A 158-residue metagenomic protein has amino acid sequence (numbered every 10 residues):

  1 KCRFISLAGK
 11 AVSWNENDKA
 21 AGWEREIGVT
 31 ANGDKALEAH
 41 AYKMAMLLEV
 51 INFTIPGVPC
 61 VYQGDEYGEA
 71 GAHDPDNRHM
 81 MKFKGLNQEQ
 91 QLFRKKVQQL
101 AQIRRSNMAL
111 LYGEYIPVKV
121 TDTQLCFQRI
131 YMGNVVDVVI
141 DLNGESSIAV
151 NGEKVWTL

Functional and structural regions predicted by a protein language model:
K1-L158: Active-site and adjacent substrate-binding regions of carbohydrate-active enzymes
